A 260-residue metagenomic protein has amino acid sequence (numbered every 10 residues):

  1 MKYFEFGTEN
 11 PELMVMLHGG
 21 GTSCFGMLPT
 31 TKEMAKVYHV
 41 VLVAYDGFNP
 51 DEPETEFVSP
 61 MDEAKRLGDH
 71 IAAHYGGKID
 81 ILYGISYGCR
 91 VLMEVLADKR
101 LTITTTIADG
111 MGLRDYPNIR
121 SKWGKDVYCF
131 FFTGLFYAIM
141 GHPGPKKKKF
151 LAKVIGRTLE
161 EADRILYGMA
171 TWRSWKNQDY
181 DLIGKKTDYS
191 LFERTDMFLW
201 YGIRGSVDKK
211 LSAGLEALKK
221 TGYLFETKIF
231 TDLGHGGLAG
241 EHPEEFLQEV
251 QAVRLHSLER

Functional and structural regions predicted by a protein language model:
F4-E52: Conserved HGGG/HGGXW glycine-rich cap/lid loop of the alpha/beta-hydrolase fold
L42-Y83: Active-site loop/oxyanion-hole signature of alpha/beta-hydrolase fold enzymes
A44-N49, G112, L233-G234: Short beta-to-alpha linker loops that shape the active-site pocket of alpha/beta-hydrolase fold enzymes
Y83-L92: Gly/Ala-rich beta-loop-alpha elbow adjacent to hydrolase catalytic centers
A97, I103-L135: Flexible "cap/lid" loop of the alpha/beta hydrolase fold
P117-N118, Y137-F192: Conserved alpha/beta-hydrolase catalytic His-Asp/Glu region
N177-E216: Conserved serine/cysteine hydrolase catalytic core
L233-P243: Catalytic histidine-centered segment of alpha/beta-hydrolase-like enzymes
